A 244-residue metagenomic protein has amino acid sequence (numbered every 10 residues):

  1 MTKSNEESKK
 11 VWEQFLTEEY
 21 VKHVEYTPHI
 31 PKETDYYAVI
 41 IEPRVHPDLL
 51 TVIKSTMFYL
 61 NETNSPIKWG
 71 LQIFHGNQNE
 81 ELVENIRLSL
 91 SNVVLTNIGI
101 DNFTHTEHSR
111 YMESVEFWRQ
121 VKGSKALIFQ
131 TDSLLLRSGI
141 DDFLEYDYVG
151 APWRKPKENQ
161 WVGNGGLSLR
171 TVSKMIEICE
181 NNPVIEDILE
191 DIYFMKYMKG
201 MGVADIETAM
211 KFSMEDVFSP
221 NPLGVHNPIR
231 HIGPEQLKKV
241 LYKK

Functional and structural regions predicted by a protein language model:
M1-F58: N-proximal low-complexity "stem/linker" segments adjacent to membrane-targeting elements
E6-E19, L82-R87, L95, E107 (+4 more regions): An acidic/histidine-cluster motif and surrounding catalytic segment that typifies divalent-metal-assisted enzyme active
I40-P43, I73-N77, G150: Short beta-strand/turn micro-motifs composed of small residues that flank or help shape donor/cofactor-binding pockets
S55-I67: Short, acidic, metal-binding catalytic loop of nucleotide-sugar glycosyltransferases
I73-S124: Active-site-proximal specificity loops/subdomain of glycosyltransferases
V83-E84, L136-I140, C179: Short glycine-/acidic-enriched loop or helix-start segments at secondary-structure transitions that form or flank
V115-R154: GT-A fold catalytic core of metal-dependent nucleotide-sugar glycosyltransferases, centered on the diacidic
W161-K244: Catalytic core and acceptor-binding pocket of nucleotide-sugar-dependent glycosyltransferases
